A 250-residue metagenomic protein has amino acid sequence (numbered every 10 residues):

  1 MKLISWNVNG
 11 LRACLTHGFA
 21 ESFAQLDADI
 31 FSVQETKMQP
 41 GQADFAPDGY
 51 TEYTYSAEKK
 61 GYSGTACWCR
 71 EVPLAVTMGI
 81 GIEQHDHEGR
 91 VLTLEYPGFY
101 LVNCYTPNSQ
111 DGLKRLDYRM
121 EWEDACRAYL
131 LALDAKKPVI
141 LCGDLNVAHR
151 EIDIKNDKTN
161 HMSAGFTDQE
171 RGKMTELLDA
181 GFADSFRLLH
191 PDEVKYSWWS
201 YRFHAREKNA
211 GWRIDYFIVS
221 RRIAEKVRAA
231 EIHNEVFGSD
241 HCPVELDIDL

Functional and structural regions predicted by a protein language model:
M1-N9, G98-Q110, C142: Active-site-proximal beta-strand elements of phosphoester/diester hydrolases
M1-P47, A57, Y62-S63, L177: N-terminal, active-site-proximal structural segment of metallo-dependent hydrolase catalytic domains
N7, F23-G41, L101, L130-E151 (+4 more regions): Active-site beta-strand/loop signature of hydrolases that rely on acidic residues for catalysis
I30, T51, W122-A210, I214: Metal-dependent phosphoesterases centered on the DNase I-like endonuclease/exonuclease/phosphatase
K37, Q42-S109: Structured beta-strand-rich core segments of catalytic domains in phosphoester-bond hydrolases
K60-A75, E193, A205-E225: Conserved beta strand-loop-helix elements of the APE1-like EEP
R70, L94-P97, S220-R221, L246-L250: Active-site beta-strand termini and strand-to-loop segments that position acidic
G81-I82, P107-E123, K158-M162: Surface-exposed cleft-lining segments at the edges of enzyme active sites
